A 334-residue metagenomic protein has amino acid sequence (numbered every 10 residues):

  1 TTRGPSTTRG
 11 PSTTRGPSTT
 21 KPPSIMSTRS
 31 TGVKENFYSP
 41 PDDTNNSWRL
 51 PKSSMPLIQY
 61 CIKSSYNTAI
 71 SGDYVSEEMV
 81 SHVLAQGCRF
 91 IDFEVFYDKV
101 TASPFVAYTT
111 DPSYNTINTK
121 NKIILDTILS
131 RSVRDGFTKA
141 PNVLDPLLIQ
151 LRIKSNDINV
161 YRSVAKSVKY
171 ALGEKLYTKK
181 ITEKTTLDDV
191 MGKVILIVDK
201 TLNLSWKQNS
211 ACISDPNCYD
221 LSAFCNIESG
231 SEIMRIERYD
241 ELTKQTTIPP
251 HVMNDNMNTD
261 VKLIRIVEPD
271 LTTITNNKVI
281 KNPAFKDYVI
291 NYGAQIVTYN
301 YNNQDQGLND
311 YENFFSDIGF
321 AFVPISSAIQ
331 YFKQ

Functional and structural regions predicted by a protein language model:
T1-T20: Long, intrinsically disordered low-complexity tandem-repeat segments
S27-F90, F96-Q334: Long, acidic (Asp/Glu-rich), low-complexity accessory segments flanking structured domains
